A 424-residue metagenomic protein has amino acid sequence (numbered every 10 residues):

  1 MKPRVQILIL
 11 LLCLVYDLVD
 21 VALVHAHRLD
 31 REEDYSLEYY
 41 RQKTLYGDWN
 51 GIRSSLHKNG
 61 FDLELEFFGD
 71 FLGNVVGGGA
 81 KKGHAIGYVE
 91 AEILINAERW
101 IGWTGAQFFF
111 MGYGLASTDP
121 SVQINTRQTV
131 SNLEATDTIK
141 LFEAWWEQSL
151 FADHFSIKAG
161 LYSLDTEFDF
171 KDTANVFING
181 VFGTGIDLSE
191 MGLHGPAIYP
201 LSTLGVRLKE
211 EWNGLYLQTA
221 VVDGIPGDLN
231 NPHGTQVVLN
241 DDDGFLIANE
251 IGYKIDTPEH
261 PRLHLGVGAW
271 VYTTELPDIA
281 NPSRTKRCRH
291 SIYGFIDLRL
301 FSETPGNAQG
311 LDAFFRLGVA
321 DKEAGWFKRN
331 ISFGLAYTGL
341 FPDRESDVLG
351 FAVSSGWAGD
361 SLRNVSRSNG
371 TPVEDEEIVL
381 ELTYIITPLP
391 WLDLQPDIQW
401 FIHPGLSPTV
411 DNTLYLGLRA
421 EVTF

Functional and structural regions predicted by a protein language model:
L18-F68, N74, E98, G102: N-terminal periplasmic/intermembrane-space "pro-region" immediately following the signal or transit peptide
E33, S189-E303, A308-A313, L317-A320 (+1 more regions): Signature for the C-terminal beta-barrel architecture of outer-membrane proteins
G47-L63, N96-F108, F151-H154, G214 (+4 more regions): Short loop/turn motifs that connect adjacent beta-strands in outer-membrane beta-barrel proteins
L63-F71, F108-G114, I157-L161, T219-D223 (+5 more regions): Transmembrane beta-barrel strands of outer-membrane/channel proteins
K82-P226, G325-V365: Outer membrane beta-barrel
A91-I93, A144, V206, N249-I251 (+5 more regions): Membrane-embedded beta-strands of outer-membrane beta-barrel proteins, especially the hydrophobic/small aromatic
N230-V238, E250-G252, G268-K286, H290 (+2 more regions): Outer membrane beta-barrel transmembrane domains
N412-F424: Outer-membrane beta-barrel "beta-signal"
